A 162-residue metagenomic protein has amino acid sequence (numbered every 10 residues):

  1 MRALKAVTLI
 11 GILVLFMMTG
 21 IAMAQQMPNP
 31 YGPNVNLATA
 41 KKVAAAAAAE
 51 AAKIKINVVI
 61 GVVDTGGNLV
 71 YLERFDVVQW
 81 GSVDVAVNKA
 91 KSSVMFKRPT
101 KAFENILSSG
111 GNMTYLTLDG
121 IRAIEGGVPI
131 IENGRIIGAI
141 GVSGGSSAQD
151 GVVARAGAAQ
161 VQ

Functional and structural regions predicted by a protein language model:
M1-A6: Positively charged n-region of N-terminal signal peptides that target proteins for export
V7-G20: Bacterial N-terminal signal peptides
A24-Q162: Flexible, solvent-exposed loop/hinge segments and secondary-structure transition points
